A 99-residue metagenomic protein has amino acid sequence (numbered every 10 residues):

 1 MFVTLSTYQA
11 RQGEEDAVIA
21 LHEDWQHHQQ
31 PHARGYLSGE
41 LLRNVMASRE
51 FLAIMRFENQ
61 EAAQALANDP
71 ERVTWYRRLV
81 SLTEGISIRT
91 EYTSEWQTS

Functional and structural regions predicted by a protein language model:
M1-F2, V18, R34-Y36: Short, flexible segments with low predicted structural confidence
F2, Q9, S38-R49, W75-S99: Glycine-rich beta-strand-turn "strand-cap" elements at beta-sheet edges
L5, A17, L52: Amphipathic alpha-helical recognition patches that constitute DNA-binding helices
T7-Q9, I54-R56: Short hydrophobic/aromatic beta-strand micro-patches that form the beta-sheet surface supporting nucleotide- or nucleic
Q9-H22: Short, surface-exposed ligand-recognition loops at beta-strand->loop->(often short) alpha-helix junctions that present
G13, M46, E61: Short alpha-helical
E15, H27-Q29, L41-N44: Intrinsically disordered, low-complexity segments enriched in polar/charged residues with Gly/Pro, especially when
D24-S38, R56-T90: An amphipathic, aromatic/His-enriched active-site/gating alpha helix that lines ligand/cofactor pockets
